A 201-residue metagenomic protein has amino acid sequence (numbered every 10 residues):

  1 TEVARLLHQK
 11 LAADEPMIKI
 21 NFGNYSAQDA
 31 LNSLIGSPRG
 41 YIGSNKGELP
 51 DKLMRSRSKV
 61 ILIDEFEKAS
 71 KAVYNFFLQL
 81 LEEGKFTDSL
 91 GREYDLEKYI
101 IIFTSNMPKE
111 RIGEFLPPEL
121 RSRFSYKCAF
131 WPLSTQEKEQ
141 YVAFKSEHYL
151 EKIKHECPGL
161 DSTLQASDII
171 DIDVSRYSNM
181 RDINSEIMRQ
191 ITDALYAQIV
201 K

Functional and structural regions predicted by a protein language model:
T1-I20: Walker A/P-loop
R5-L6, R39-N45, E65-E139, E147-L150: Canonical AAA+ ATPase core
Q9-K10, G23-S26, D51-L53, R92-Y94 (+2 more regions): Replace "in large, NTP-powered and nucleic-acid-processing enzymes" with "in large, NTP-powered factors and other
D14-E15, K109-Y177, R181, S185 (+1 more regions): Conserved C-terminal "switch" segment of AAA+ ATPases
I20, I61-L62, I101: Hydrophobic positions in the central parallel beta-sheet of the AAA+
F22-S56: Short glycine-rich substrate-engagement loop in P-loop NTPases that contacts/grips substrate
R57-S58, K98: Phosphate-coordination loops involved in phosphoryl transfer and adenosine-cofactor binding
R189-D193, A197: Short, basic amphipathic alpha-helical segments that act as recognition/interaction helices in nucleic-acid-binding
